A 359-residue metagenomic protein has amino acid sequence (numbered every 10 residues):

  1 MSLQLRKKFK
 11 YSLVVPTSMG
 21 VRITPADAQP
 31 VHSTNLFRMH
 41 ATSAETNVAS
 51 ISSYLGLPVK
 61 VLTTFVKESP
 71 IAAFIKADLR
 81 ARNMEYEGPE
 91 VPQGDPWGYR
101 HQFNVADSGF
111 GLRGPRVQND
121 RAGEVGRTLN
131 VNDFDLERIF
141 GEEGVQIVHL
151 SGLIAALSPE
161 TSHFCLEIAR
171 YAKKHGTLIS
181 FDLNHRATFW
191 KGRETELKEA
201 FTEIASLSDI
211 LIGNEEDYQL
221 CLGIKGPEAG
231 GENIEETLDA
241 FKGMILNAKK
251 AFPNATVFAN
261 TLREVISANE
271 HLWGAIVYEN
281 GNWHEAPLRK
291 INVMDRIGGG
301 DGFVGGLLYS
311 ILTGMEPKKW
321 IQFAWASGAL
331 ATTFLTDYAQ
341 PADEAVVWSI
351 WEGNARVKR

Functional and structural regions predicted by a protein language model:
M1-V31: Positively charged, low-complexity intrinsically disordered leader regions
H32-T42, H284-G298: Short pre-catalytic strand/loop immediately N-terminal to key active-site residues, enriched for Gly-Thr
H40, V48-K60, A81, S310-T313: Alpha-helix C-terminal capping segments
S43-Y54, C165-Y171: Histidine-anchored nucleotide/phosphate-binding helix
V59-G152, V347-R359: Conserved N-terminal subdomain of the carbohydrate kinase-like
K173-L178, F252-T256: A short helix->loop->beta-strand "cap" motif at the edges of active sites that frequently abuts
F189-N280: Conserved phosphate/ATP/ADP-binding segment of small-molecule kinases
A268, P287-G353, V357: Conserved post-catalytic alpha-helical subdomain immediately downstream of the catalytic base and nucleotide-binding
